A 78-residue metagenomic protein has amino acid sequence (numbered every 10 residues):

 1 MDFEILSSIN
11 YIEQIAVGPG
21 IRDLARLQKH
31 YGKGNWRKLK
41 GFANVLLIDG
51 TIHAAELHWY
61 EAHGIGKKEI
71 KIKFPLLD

Functional and structural regions predicted by a protein language model:
M1-D78: Cysteine-centric segments in proteins
